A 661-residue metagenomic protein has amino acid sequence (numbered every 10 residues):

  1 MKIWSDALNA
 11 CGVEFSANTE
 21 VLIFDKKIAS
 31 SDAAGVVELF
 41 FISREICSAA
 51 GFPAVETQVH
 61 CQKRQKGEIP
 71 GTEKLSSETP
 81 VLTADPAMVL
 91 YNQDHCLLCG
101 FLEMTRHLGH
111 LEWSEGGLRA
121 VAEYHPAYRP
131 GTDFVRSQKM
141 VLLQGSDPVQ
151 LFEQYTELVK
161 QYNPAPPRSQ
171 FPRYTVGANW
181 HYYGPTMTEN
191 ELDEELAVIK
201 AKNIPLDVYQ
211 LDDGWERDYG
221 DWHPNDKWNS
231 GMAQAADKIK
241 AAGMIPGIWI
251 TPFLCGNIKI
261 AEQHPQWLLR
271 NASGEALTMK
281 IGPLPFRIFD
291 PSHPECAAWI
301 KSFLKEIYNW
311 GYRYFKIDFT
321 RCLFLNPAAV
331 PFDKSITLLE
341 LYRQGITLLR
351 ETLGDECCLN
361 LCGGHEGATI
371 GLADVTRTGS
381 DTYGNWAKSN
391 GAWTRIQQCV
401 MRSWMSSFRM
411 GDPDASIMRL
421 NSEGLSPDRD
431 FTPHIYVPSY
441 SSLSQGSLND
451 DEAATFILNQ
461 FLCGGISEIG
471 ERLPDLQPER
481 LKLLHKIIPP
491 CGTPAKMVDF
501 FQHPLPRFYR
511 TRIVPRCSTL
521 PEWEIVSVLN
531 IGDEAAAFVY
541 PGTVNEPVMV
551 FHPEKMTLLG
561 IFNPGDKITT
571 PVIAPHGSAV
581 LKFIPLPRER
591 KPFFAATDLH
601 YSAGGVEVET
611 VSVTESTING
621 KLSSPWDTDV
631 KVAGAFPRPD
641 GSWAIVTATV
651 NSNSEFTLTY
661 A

Functional and structural regions predicted by a protein language model:
M1-D207: Carbohydrate-recognition beta-sandwich/jelly-roll modules in extracellular/periplasmic carbohydrate-active proteins
L108-L118, M549-I568, A635-Y660: Solvent-exposed beta-strand/loop surfaces of large extracellular or lumenal domains
G131-T132, G177, I199, Y209 (+4 more regions): Conserved, mostly hydrophobic/aromatic
P172-K305, Y312-K334: Aromatic-lined carbohydrate-binding/catalytic grooves of carbohydrate-active enzymes
M232-I239, I336-C357: Alpha-helix-loop-beta-strand connector modules within alpha/beta enzyme cores
A261-P294, A298, Q344-L476: Glycan-recognition surfaces
A454, Q460-C463, E468, P504-E546 (+4 more regions): Carbohydrate-binding surface patches
G565-G604, T647-A661: C-terminal beta-strand-rich structural cap/linker in extracellular carbohydrate-active enzymes
